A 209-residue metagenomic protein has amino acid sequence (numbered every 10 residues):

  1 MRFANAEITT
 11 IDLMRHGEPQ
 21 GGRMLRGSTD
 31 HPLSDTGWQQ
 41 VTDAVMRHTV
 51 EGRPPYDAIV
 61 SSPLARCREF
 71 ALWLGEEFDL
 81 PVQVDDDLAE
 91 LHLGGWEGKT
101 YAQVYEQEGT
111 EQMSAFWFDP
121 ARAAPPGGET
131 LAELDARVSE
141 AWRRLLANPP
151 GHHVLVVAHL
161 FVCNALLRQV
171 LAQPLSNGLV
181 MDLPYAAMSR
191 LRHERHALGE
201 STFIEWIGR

Functional and structural regions predicted by a protein language model:
M1-T10, A44, E51, V84 (+3 more regions): Acidic, low-complexity terminal tails and accessory targeting/binding regions of phosphate-metabolizing enzymes
T10-L80: Active-site-proximal alpha-helix that buttresses catalytic centers in soluble enzyme cores
I11, R144-L145, H152-F161: Generic beta-sheet signal
Q20, R66-R68, E90-H92, V154 (+1 more regions): Short, active-site-adjacent cap segments at secondary-structure transitions
E51-D87, E111-S114, R192-R209: Conserved histidine-centered catalytic loops in small-molecule metabolism enzymes
S61-S62, A136, V157-A158: Short beta-strand scaffold positions
W73, A165, Q169: Active-site signature of alpha/beta-hydrolase-fold catalytic machinery across serine- and Asp/Cys-nucleophile hydrolases
E76-R137, V180: Phosphate-handling substructures
